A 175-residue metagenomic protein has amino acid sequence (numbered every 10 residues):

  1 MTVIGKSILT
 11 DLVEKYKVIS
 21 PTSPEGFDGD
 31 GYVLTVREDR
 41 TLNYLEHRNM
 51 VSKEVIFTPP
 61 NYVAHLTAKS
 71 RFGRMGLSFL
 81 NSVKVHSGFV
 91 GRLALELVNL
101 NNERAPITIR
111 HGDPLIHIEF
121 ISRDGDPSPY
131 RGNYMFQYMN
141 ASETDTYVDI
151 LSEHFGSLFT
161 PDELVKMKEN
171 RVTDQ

Functional and structural regions predicted by a protein language model:
M1-Q175: DUTPase catalytic domain/fold
